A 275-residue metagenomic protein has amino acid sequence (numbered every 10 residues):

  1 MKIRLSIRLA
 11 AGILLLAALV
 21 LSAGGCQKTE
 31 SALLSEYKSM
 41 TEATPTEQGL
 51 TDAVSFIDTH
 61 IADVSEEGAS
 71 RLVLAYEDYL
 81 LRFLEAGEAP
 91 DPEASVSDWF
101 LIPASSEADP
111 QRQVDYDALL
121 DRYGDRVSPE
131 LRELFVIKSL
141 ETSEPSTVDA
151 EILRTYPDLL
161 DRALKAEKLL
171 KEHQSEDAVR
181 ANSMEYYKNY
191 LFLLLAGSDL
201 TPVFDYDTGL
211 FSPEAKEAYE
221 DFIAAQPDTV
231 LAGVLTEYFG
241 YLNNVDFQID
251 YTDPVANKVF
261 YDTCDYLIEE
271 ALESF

Functional and structural regions predicted by a protein language model:
K2-I13: Bacterial N-terminal signal peptides that target proteins for export
L21-G25: C-terminal motif of bacterial Sec signal peptides marking the signal peptidase cleavage site
C26-F275: Acidic, polar-rich low-complexity tracts and alpha-helical solenoid repeat scaffolds
